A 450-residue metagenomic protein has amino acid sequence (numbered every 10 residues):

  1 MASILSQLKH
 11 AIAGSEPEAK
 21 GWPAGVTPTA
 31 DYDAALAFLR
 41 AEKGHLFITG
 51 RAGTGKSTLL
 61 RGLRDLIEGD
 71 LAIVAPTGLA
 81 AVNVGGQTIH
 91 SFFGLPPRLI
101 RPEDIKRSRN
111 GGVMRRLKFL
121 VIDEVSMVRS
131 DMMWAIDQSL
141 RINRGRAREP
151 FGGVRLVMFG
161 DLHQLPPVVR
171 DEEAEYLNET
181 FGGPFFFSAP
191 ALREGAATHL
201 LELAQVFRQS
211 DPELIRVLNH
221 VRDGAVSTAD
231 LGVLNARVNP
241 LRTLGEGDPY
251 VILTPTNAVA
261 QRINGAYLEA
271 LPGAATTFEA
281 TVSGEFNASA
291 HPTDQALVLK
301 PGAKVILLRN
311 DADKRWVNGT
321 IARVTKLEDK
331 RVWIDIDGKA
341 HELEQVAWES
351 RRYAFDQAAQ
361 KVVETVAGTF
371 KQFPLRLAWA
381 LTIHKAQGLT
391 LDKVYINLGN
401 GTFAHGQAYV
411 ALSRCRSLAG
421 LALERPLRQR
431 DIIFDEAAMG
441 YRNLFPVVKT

Functional and structural regions predicted by a protein language model:
M1-T450: Conserved ATP-binding/catalytic motifs of P-loop helicase motor domains
